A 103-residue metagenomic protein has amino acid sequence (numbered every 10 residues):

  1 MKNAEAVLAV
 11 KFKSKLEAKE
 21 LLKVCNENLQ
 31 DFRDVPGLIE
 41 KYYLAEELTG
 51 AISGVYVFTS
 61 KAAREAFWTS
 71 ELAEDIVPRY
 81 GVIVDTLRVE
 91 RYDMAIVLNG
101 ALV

Functional and structural regions predicted by a protein language model:
M1-I52, K61-S70, V84-V103: Short S/T/G/P-rich N-terminal loop/turn motif that feeds into the first structured element of a domain
E74-P78: A common structural junction motif
